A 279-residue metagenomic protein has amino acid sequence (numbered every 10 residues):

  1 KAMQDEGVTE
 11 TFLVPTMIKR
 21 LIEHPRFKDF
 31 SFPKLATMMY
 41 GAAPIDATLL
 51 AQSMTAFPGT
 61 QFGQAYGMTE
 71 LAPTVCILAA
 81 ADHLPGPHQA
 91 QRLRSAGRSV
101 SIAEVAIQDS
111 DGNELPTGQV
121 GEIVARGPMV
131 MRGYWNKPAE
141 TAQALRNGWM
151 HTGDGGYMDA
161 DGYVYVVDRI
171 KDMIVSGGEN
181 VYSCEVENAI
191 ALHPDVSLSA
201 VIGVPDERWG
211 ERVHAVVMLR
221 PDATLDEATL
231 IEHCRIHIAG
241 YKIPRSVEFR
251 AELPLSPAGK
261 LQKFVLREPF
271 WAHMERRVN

Functional and structural regions predicted by a protein language model:
M3-Q4, T11-V14, H24, E122 (+7 more regions): AMP-binding/adenylate-forming catalytic core of the ANL superfamily
D5-L13, I22-Q91, E104, D111-E114: Gly/Ser/Thr-rich phosphate-binding loop
A42, G67, G97, D154 (+1 more regions): Active-site glycine-centered loops adjacent to acidic/histidine catalytic or metal-binding residues that shape
P44, L84-N136, A144, D161: Adenylate-forming AMP-binding core of the ANL superfamily, especially NRPS adenylation
G63-E70, G97, I202-V204, E248: Beta-strand->loop->alpha-helix junctions that form or flank phosphate-binding loops in nucleotide-handling enzymes
E104-S110, A251-A258: Active-site and channel-lining beta-strand-loop segments that bind or position nucleotide-derived/phosphorylated
E268-N279: Acidic/polar alpha-helix N-cap and adjacent early helical turns within long charge-rich amphipathic helices/linkers
